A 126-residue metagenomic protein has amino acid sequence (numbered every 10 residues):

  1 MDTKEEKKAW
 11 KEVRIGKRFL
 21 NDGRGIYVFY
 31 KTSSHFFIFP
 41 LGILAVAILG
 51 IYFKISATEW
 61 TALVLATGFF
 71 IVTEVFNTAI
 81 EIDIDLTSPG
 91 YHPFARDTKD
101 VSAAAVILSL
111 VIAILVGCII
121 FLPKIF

Functional and structural regions predicted by a protein language model:
M1-I82, T87, Y91-P93, K99 (+1 more regions): Hydrophobic alpha-helical transmembrane segments
